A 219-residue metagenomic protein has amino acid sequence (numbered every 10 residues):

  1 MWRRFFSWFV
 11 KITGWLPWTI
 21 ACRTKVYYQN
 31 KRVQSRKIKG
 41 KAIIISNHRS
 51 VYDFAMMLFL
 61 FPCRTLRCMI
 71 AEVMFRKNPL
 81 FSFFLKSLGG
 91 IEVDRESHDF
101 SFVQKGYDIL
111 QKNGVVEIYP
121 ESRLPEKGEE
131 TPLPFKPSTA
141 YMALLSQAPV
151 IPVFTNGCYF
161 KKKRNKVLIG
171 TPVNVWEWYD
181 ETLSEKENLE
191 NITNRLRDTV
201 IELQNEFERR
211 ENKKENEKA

Functional and structural regions predicted by a protein language model:
M1-F5, M69-E72: Compositionally biased, charge-rich terminal segments
W2-F5, V103-A219: Non-catalytic C-terminal accessory region of glycerolipid acyltransferases and related lyso-lipid remodeling enzymes
R3-C22, S82, K86-G89: Short hydrophobic helices that act as membrane-entry/anchoring signals
V10, R76-F81, F160-K162: Short, glycine/polar-rich helix-capping loops at beta-to-alpha or helix-loop-helix junctions that flank or form
G14-H48: Helix-to-loop junction immediately C-terminal to a conserved catalytic motif
R23-Y27, S97-F102: Glycine-rich, highly charged phosphate/nucleotide-binding loops
R36-S97: Catalytic core of membrane glycerolipid acyltransferases/transacylases, capturing the structured, soluble-facing
